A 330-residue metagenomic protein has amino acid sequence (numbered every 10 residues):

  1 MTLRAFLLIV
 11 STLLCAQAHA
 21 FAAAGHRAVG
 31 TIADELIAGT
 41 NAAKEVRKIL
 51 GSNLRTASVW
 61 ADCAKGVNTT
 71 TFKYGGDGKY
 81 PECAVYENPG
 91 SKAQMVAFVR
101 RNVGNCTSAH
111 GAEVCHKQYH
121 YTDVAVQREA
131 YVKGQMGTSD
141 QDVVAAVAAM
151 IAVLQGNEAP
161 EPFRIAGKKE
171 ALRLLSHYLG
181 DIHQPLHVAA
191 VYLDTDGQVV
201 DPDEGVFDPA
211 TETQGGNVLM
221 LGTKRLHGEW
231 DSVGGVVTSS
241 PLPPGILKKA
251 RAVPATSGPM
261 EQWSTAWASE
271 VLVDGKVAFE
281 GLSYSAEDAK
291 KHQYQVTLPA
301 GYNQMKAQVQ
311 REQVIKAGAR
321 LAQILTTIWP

Functional and structural regions predicted by a protein language model:
M1, L13, V96-A97: General helical secondary-structure elements
M1-L7: Bacterial N-terminal signal peptides that target proteins for export
L8-T12: Hydrophobic helical h-region of N-terminal Sec-dependent signal peptides in bacterial secretory/periplasmic proteins
C15-Q17: N-terminal signal peptide c-region/cleavage motif recognized by signal peptidases
H19-S176, P185-P330: N-terminal, motif-rich segments that launch catalysis or mediate targeting to/interaction with membranes, typified by
